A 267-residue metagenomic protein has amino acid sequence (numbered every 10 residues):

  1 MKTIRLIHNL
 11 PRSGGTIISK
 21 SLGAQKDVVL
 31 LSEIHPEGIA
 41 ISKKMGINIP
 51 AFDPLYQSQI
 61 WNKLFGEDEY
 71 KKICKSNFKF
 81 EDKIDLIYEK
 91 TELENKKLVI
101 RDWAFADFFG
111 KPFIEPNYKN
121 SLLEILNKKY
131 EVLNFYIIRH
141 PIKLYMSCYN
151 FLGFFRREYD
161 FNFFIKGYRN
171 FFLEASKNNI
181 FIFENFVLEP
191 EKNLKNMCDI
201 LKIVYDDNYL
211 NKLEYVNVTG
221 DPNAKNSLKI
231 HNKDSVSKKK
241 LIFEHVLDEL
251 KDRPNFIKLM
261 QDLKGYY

Functional and structural regions predicted by a protein language model:
M1, E89-K97, K128: Flexible, charged surface loops at secondary-structure boundaries
M1-K90, D102-W103, V216, G220: PAPS-dependent sulfotransferase catalytic core
E33, N208-N211: A short, aromatic/hydrophobic, helix- or strand-capping loop or linear motif that either lines the entrance/gate
I47-F52, L210-G265: PAPS-dependent sulfotransferase catalytic core
P54-L55, Y145-M146, I180-E184, S227-K233: A general structural signal for short secondary-structure boundary/capping elements
K83-I87, G167-F171, N193, N255-L259 (+1 more regions): Alpha-helical packing segments of well-folded alpha/beta enzyme cores
T91-L98, D102, K264-Y267: Extended amphipathic secondary-structure runs
K97-D207: PAPS-dependent sulfotransferase catalytic domain
